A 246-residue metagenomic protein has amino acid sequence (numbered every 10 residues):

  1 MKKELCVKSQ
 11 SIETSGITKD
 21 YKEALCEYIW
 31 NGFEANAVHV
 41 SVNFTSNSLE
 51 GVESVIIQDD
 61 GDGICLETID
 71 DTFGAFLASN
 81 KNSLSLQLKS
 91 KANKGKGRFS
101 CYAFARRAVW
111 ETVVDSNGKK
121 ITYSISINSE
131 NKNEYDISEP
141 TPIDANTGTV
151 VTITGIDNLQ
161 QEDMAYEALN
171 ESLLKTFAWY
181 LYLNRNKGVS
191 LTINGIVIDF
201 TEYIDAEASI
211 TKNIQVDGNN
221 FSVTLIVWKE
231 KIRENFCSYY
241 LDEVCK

Functional and structural regions predicted by a protein language model:
M1-E50, E67-G74: Bergerat-fold GHKL ATPase/HATPase_c domain
V42-F44, V113, K119-N128, N219-W228: Broad, structure-driven detector of short, well-ordered beta-strand segments within folded domains
G51-V55, T149: Short beta-strand element(s) in the Bergerat
D59: Acidic ATP/Mg2+-coordinating residue in the GHKL
G63-C65: A short glycine-centered beta->alpha linker in the GHKL/HATPase_c
G74-L84: Conserved activation segment of eukaryotic-like protein kinases, specifically the C-terminal portion of the activation
S85-D199: GHKL-type ATPase core
E171-L174, N184-K246: GHKL/Bergerat-fold ATPase module in large chromosome/replication-associated machines
